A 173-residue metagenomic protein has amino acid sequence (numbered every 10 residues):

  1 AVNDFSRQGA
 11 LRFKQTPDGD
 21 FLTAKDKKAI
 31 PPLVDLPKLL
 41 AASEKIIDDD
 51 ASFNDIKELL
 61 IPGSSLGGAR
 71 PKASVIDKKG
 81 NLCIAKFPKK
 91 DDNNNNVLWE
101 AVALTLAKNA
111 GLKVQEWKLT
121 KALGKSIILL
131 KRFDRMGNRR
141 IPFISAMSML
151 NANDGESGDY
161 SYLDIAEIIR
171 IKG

Functional and structural regions predicted by a protein language model:
A1-G173: Phosphate/dinucleotide-binding and metal-coordinating scaffold of catalytic cores in nucleotide-dependent enzymes
